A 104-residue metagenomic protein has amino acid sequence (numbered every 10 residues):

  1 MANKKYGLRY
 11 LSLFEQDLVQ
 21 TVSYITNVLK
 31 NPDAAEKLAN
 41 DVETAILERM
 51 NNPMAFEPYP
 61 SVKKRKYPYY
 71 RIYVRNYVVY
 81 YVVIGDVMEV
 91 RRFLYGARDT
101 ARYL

Functional and structural regions predicted by a protein language model:
M1-D41: Arg/Lys-rich, positively charged N-terminal/basic patches that mediate binding to nucleic acids
S12, P60, R98: Solvent-exposed, flexible loop/coil residues
L13, V42-R49, I72-Y80: A short, hydrophobic secondary-structure junction motif
I25, P32, E36, P53-P60 (+1 more regions): Secondary-structure transition/capping residues
L29, Y70, V74-L104: Enriched for short, Lys/Arg-rich terminal
T44-A55, D86-M88, G96-A97: Short, charged/polar surface micro-motifs in flexible loops or helix N-caps
L47-Y73: A short, surface-exposed loop/turn module that caps and links secondary-structure elements
